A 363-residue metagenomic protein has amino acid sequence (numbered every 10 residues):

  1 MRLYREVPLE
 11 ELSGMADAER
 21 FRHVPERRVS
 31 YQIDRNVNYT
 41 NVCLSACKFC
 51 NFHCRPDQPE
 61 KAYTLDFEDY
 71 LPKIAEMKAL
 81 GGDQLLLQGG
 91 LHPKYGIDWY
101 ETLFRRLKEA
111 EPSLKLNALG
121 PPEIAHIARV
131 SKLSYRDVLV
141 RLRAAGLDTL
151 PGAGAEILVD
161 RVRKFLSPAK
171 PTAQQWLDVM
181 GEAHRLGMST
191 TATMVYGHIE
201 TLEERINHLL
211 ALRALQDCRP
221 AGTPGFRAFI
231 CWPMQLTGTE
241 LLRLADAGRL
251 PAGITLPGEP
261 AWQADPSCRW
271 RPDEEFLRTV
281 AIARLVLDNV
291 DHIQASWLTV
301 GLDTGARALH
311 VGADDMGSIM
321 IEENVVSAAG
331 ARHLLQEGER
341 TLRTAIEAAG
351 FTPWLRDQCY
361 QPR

Functional and structural regions predicted by a protein language model:
M1-A46, W354-R363: Flexible, acidic/Gly-rich N-terminal and inter-domain linker regions that tether and position cofactor-handling modules
M1-E10, K78, L210, D217-R363: Auxiliary Fe-S-binding modules of radical SAM enzymes
Y4-R5, Y31-V37, Q58, L86-D98 (+3 more regions): Glycine-rich, proline-tolerant flexible connector loops at the mouths of alpha/beta enzymes
R22-A79: Active-site cofactor/substrate anionic-group-binding motifs, chiefly glycine- and Lys/Arg-rich phosphate-binding loops
R28-V29, L44, C50-C54, P59 (+2 more regions): Mobile, glycine- and charge-enriched loop segments and immediately flanking short secondary-structure elements within
V29-R35, L85, L116-G120, L150-G152 (+4 more regions): Hydrophobic faces of well-ordered beta-strands that scaffold small-molecule active sites in alpha/beta enzyme cores
A46, G81-D83, G146-T149, G187-S189 (+3 more regions): Short loop/turn motifs at secondary-structure junctions
C54-A214: Conserved Radical SAM active-site core
